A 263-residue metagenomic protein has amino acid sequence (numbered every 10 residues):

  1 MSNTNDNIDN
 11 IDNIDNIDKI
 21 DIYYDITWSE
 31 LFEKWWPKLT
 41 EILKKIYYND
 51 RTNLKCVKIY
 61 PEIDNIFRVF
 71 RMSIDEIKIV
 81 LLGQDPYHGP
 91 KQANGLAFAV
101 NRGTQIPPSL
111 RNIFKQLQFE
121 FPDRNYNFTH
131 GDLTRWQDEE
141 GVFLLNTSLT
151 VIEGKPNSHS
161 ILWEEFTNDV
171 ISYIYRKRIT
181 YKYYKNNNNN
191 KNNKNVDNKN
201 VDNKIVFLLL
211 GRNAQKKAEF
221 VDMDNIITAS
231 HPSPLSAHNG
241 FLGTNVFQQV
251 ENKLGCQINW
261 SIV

Functional and structural regions predicted by a protein language model:
S2-I20, Y184-K204: Compositionally biased, intrinsically disordered low-complexity segments enriched for polar/charged residues
I26-Y184, D202-V206, N213-E219, N225 (+2 more regions): A polyanion-binding, active-site-adjacent surface
S230: Active-site-proximal or metal-binding-adjacent scaffold patches in catalytic folds
N239, G243: Helix-centered, glycine/charged polyanion-binding patches within enzymatic domains that contact phosphate-containing
F247-V263: C-terminal functional extensions of proteins
